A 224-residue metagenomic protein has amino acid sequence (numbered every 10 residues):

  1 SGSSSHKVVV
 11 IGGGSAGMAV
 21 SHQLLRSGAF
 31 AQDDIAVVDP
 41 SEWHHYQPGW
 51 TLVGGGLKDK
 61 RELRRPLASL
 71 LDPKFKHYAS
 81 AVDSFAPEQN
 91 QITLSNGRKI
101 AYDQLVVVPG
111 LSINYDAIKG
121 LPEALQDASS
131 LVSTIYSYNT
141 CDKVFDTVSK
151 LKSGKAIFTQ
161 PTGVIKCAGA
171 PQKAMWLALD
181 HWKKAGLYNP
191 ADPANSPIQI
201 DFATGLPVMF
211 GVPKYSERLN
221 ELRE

Functional and structural regions predicted by a protein language model:
S1-S5, F75-N189: FAD-binding core/adjacent interface of flavoenzyme oxidoreductases
G2-K76, T162-K214: Beta1-alpha1 glycine-rich phosphate/pyrophosphate-binding loop at the start of Rossmann-like nucleotide-binding domains
L52-G56, A124, R218-N220: Short, hinge-like loop/turn segments at secondary-structure boundaries
L67-D72, L121-D127, D192-P193, E221-E224: Short, conserved catalytic or adaptor-binding loops enriched in Gly and charged residues
V212-E224: A glycine-rich helix N-cap at a beta->alpha junction
